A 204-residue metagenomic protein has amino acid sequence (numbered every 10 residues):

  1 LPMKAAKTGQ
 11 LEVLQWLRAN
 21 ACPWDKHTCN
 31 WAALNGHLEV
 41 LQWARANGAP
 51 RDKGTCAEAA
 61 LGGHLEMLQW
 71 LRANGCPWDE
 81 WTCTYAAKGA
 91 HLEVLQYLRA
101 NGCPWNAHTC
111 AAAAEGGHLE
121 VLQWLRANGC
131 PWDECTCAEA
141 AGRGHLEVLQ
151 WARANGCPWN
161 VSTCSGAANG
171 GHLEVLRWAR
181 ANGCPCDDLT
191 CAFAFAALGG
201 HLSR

Functional and structural regions predicted by a protein language model:
L1-C22, V40: N-terminal segments that cap or nucleate solenoid repeat domains
L1-K4, P23-W31, P50-E58, P77-Y85 (+4 more regions): Ankyrin-repeat boundary/"N-cap" motif
E12-V13, E39-V40, E66-M67, E93-V94 (+4 more regions): Conserved ankyrin/ankyrin-like repeat signature
Q15-P23, Q42-P50, Q69-P77, Q96-C103 (+3 more regions): Ankyrin repeat domain, specifically the short helix-to-loop turn at the C-terminus of the second helix of each repeat
A196, G200-R204: Short, intrinsically disordered, charge-balanced linker/junction segments flanking boundaries in proteins
